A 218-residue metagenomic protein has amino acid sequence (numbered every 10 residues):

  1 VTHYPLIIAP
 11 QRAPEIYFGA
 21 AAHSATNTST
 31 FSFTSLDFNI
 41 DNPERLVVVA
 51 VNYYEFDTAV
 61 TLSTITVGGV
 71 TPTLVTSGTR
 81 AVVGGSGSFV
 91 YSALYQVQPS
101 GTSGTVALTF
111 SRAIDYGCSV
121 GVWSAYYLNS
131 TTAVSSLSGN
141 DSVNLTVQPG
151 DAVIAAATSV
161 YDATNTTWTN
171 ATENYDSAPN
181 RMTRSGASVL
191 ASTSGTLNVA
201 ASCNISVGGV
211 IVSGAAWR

Functional and structural regions predicted by a protein language model:
Y4-R218: Primarily extracytoplasmic/secreted proteins and surface-exposed domains characterized by disulfide-bonded cysteine
